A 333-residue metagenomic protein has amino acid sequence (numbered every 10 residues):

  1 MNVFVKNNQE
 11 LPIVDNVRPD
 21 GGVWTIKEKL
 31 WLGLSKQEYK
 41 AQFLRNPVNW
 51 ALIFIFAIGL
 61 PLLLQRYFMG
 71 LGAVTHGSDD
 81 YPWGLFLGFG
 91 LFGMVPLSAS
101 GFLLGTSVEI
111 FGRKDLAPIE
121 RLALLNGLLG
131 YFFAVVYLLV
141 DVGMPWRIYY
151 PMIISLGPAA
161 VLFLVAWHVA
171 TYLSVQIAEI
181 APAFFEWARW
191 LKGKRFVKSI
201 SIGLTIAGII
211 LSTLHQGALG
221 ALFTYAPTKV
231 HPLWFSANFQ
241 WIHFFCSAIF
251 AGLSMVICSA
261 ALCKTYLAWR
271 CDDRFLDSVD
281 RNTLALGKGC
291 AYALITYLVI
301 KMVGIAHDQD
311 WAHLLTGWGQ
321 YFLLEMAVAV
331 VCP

Functional and structural regions predicted by a protein language model:
N2-S100, L104: N-terminal signal-anchor module of multipass membrane proteins
F4, R66-H76, V108-L116, E120 (+3 more regions): Juxtamembrane/interface segments at transmembrane-helix termini
P19-S35, L97-L116, V175-L191, M255 (+1 more regions): Cytoplasmic juxtamembrane interface segments
K36-R45, Q65-M69, D79-L87, M152-V161 (+2 more regions): Membrane-interface segments at the starts/ends of alpha-helical transmembrane spans
I55, G59, D115, I153 (+2 more regions): Long, contiguous internal "core" modules enriched in hydrophobic/ aromatic residues
L63-T75, L139-Y149, Q216-T228, M302-A306: Membrane-helix interface motif
Y81-W146: Membrane helical hairpin/interfacial module
P118-A181: Intramembrane catalytic core of multi-pass membrane enzymes that act on lipidic substrates
